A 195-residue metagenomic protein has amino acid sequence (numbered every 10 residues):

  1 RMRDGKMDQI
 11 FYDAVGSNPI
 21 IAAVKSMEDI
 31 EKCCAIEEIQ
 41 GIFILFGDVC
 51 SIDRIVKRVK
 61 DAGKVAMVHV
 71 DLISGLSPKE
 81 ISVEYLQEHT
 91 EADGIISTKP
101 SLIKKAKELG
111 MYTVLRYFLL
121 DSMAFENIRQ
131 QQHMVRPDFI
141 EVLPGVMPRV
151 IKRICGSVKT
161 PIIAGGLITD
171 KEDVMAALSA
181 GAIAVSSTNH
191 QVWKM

Functional and structural regions predicted by a protein language model:
R3-A66, S74-L76, E91: Conserved N-terminal beta1-alpha1 strand-loop-helix module at the mouth
Q9-A14, V56-G63, Q87, I103-G110 (+3 more regions): Surface-exposed amphipathic alpha-helices with a cationic face
Y12-I20, A62-D71, E91, L109-F118 (+1 more regions): Short beta-strand/loop segments at the ligand-binding rim of alpha/beta enzyme cores
I21-K25, Q40-V49, M67-G75, T90-P100 (+2 more regions): Catalytic beta/alpha-barrel core
A23-A35, K79-Y85, M123-Q131, D170-V174: Short, acidic/polar
C33, K99, A177: Conserved, mostly hydrophobic/aromatic
I36-I42, H89-A92, E108-V114, H133-F139 (+2 more regions): Glycine-enriched alpha-helix->loop->beta-strand junction motifs that scaffold or abut catalytic
I44-G47, P144-V150, G166-M195: Glycine-rich phosphate-binding active-site loops on the catalytic face of alpha/beta enzymes
